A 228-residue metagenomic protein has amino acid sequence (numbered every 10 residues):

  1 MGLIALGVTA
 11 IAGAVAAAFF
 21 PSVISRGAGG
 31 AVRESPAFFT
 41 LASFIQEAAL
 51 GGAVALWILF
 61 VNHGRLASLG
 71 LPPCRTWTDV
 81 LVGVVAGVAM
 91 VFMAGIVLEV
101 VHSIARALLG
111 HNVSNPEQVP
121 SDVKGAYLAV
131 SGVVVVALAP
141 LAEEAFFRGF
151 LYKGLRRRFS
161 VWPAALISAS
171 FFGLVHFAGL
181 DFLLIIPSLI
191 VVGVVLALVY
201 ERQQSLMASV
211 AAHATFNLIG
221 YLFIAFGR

Functional and structural regions predicted by a protein language model:
M1-G2, S35-S43, E47, D79-G83 (+4 more regions): Residue-level signature of transmembrane alpha-helical entry/exit and packing/kink sites in multi-pass membrane
M1-G70, W77-T78, G95, E99-I104 (+1 more regions): N-terminal, membrane-interfacial amphipathic/helix-forming hydrophobic leader that caps and precedes the first
A5, T9, F39-Q46, V54-A55 (+6 more regions): Alpha-helical transmembrane segments of multi-pass integral membrane proteins
G64, C74-R75, R156-S160: Juxtamembrane helix-boundary/capping and inter-helix hinge elements in multi-pass membrane proteins
G70-C74, E117-Q118: Interhelical loops and loop-helix junctions of multi-pass membrane transporters/channels
P73-F92: Interfacial segments of alpha-helical transmembrane regions
F92-E99, G110-R228: Transmembrane helix-loop-helix hairpins at the membrane interface of multi-pass integral membrane proteins
A105-L109: Interfacial/capping segments of alpha-helical transmembrane domains
